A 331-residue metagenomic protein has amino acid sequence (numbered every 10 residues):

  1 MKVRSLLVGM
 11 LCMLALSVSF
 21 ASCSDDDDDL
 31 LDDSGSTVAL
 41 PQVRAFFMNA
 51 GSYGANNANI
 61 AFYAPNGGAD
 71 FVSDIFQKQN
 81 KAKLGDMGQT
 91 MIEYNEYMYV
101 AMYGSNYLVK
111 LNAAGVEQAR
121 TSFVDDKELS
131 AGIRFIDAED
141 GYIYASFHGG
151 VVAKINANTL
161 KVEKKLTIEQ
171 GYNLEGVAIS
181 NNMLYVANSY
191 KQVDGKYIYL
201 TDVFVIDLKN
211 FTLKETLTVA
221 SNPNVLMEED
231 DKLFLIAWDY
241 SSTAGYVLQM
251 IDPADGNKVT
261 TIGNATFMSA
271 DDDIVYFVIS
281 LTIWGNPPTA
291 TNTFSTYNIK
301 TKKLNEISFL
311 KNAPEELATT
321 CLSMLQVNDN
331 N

Functional and structural regions predicted by a protein language model:
K2-S5, M13-A45: Bacterial Sec-dependent N-terminal signal peptides
G35, K83-I92, E128-D140, G171-N181 (+4 more regions): Repeated scaffold domains used in trafficking and secretory/extracellular systems, primarily beta-propellers
F47-A55, V100-G104, Y144-G149, V186-Y197 (+3 more regions): Conserved beta-strand positions in repeat-built beta-propeller and related beta-rich domains
A50-D140: Post-signal peptide N-terminal segment of secreted/secretory-pathway proteins
G54-F62, N106-K110, V151-A153, V193-F204 (+2 more regions): Structural motif
P65-G67, N112-V116, N156-L160, D207-F211 (+2 more regions): Short loop/turn segments that connect beta-strands within beta-propeller blades
A69-K83, E117-K127, K161-T167, F211-T218 (+2 more regions): A short beta-strand motif characteristic of beta-propeller blades
K165-T261: Solenoidal tandem-repeat scaffolds enriched in leucines and small polar residues
